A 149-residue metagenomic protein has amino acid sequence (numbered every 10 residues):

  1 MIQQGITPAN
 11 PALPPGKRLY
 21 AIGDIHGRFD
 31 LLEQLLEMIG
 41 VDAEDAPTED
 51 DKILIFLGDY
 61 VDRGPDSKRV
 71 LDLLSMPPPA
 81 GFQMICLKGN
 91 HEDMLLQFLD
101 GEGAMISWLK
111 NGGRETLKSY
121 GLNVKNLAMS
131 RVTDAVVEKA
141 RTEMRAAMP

Functional and structural regions predicted by a protein language model:
M1-P149: Feature recognizes metal-dependent phosphohydrolase scaffolds
